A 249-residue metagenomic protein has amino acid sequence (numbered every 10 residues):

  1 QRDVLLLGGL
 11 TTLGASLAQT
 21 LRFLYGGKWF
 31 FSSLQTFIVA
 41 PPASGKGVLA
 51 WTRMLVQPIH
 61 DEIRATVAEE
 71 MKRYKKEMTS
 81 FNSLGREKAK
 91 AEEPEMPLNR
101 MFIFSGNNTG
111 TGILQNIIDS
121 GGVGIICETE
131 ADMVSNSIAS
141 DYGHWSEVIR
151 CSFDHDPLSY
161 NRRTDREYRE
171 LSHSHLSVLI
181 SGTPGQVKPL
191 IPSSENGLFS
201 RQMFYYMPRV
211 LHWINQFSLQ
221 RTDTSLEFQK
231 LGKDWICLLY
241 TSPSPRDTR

Functional and structural regions predicted by a protein language model:
Q1-S242: Phosphate-handling catalytic cores of nucleic-acid transaction enzymes
P243-R249: A short, hydrophobic C-terminal helix/tail in secreted or cell-surface proteins
